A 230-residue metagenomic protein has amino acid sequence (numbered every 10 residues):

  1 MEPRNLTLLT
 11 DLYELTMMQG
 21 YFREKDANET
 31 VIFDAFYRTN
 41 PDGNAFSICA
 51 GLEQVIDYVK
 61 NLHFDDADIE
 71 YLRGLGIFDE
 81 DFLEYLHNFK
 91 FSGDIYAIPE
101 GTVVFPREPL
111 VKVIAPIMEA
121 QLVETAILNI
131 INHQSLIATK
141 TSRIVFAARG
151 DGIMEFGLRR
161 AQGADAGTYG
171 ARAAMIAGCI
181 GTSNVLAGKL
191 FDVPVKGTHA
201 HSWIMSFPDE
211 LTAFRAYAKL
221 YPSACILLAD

Functional and structural regions predicted by a protein language model:
M1-S223: Ordered alpha/beta subdomains of enzyme catalytic regions
S223-A229: Beta-propeller domains
